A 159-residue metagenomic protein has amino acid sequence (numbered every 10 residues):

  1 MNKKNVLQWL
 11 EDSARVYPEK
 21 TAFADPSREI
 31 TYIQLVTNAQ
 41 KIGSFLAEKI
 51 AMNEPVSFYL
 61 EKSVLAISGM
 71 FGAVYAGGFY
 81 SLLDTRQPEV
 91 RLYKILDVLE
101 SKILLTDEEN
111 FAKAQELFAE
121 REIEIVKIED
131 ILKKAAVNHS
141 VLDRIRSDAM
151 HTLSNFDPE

Functional and structural regions predicted by a protein language model:
M1-E159: Carrier-protein-dependent adenylate-forming modules in NRPS/ANL systems
